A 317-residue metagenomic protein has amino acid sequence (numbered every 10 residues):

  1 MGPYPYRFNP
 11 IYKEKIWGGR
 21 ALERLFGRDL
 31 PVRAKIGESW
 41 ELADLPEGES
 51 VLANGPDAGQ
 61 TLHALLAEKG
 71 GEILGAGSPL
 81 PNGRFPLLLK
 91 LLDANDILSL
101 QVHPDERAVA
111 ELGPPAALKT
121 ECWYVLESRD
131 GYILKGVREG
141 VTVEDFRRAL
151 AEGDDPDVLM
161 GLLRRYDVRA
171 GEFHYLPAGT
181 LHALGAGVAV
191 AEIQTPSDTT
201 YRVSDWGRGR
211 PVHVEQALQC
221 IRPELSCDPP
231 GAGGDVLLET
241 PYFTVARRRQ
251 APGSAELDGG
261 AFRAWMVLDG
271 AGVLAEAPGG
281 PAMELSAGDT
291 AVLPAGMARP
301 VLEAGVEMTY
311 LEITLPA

Functional and structural regions predicted by a protein language model:
M1-T142, D205-C227, V245, A317: Transition-metal
R84, L92-I97, S128-G131, T180-T199 (+1 more regions): Ligand-binding loop in jelly-roll beta-barrel domains
D105, P177-G179, G187, Q250-G253 (+5 more regions): Tight coil/turn sites that cap or link beta-strands
G131-I133, A255, G270-A275: Short beta-strand segments in beta-sandwich/barrel cores
V143-P156, G260-V273: Short, basic/aromatic beta-hairpin or loop at an interaction surface
A149-D198: Loop-centered beta-sheet repeat module
L163-Y175, E276-M297: Short acidic-glycine-tyrosine-enriched beta hairpin
T200-F262: C-terminal amphipathic alpha-helical segment
